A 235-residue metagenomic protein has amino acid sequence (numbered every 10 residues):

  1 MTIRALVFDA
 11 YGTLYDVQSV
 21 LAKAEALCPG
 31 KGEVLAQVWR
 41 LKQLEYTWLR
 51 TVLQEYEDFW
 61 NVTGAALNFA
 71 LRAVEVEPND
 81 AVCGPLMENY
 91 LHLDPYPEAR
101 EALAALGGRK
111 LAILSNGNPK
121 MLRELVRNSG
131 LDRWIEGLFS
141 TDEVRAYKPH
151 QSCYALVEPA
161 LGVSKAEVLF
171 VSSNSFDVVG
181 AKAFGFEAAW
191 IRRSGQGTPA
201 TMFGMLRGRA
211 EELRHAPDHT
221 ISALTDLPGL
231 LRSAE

Functional and structural regions predicted by a protein language model:
M1-L44: Active-site neighborhood of HAD-like aspartate-dependent phosphohydrolases
T2-I3, L114, N118-P119, R123-E235: Asp-based, Mg2+/Mn2+-dependent phosphohydrolase catalytic module
V20, L35-A36, V82, L131-W134: Hydrophobic side chains within well-formed alpha-helices
A22-K23, V38, A65-F69, P85 (+4 more regions): Alpha-helical elements of Rossmann-like donor-binding domains used by nucleotide-donor carbohydrate transfer enzymes
C28-G32, A73-P78, G130-W134, G162-V163: Short helix-capping segments at alpha-helix termini
G32-R40, N79-M87, F186: Short, well-structured alpha-helical segments
E33, T47-G84: A metal-dependent, Asp-based hydrolase signature
N79-S129, L138-T141: Substrate-recognition element of Asp-dependent hydrolases with the DxDx(T/V) motif
